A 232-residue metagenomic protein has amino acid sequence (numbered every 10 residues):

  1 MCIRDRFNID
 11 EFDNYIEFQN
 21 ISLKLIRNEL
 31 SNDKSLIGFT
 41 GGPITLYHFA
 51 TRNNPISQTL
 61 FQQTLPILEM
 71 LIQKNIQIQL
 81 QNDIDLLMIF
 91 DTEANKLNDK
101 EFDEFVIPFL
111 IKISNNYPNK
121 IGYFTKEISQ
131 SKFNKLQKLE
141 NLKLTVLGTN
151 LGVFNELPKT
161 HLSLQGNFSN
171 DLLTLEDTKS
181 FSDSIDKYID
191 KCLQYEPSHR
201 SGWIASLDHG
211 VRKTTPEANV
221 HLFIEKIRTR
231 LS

Functional and structural regions predicted by a protein language model:
M1-I3: Short, small-residue-biased leader/transition segments that mark boundaries at the very start of proteins
I9-R27, F61-K74, E176-D186: Glycine-rich anion/phosphate-binding loops
D13-T51, N150-G152: Glycine-rich, aromatic-flanked loop segments that form ligand/cofactor-binding clefts across common enzyme folds
N20-S22, L97-L110, S131, N150-L162: Active-site-adjacent beta->alpha loops and helix N-cap segments on the catalytic face of soluble alpha/beta enzymes
K34-Q63, E93, T160-L172: N-terminal small/glycine-rich loop or linker at the start of catalytic domains across soluble metabolic enzymes
L36-F39, L80-D91, K120-K126, G202-S206: Short beta-strand segments at enzyme active-site cores
N54-L87, D99, I107, I111-N119 (+3 more regions): Alpha/beta enzyme core
S114-S232: Catalytic-face loop-and-helix region of soluble metabolic enzyme cores
